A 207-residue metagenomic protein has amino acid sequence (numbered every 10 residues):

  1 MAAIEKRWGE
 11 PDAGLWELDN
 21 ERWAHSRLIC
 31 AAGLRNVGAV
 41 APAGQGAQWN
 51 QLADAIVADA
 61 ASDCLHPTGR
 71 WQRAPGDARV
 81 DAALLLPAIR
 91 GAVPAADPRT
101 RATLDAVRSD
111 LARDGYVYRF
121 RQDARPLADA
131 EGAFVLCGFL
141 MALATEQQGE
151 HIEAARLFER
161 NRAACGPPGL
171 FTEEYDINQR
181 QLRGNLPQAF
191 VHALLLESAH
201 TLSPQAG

Functional and structural regions predicted by a protein language model:
M1-G14, A53-V135, R156-G207: Extended glycan-interaction surfaces of carbohydrate-active proteins
M1-W49, V80-A82: Aromatic-lined, polymer-binding surfaces characteristic of secreted/periplasmic polysaccharide-degrading enzymes
L34, A41, A88-G91, T145 (+1 more regions): Residue at a conserved register position within TPR or TPR-like alpha-solenoid repeats
A130-Q147: Internal helical hairpin/lid segments
